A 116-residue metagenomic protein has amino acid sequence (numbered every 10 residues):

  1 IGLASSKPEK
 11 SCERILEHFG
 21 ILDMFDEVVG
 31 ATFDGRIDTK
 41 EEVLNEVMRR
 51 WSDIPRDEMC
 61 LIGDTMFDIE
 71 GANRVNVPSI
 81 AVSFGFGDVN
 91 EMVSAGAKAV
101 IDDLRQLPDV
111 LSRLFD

Functional and structural regions predicted by a protein language model:
I1-L16: Substrate-recognition element of Asp-dependent hydrolases with the DxDx(T/V) motif
S11, V43-L44, D88, G96: Hydrophobic alpha-helical segments typical of transmembrane helices and their membrane-interface/capping positions
S11-R14, G71, E91, D109-V110: Phosphate- and divalent-cation-binding pockets in alpha/beta enzyme and binding domains that engage nucleotide-derived
G20-M24, S52-I54: Short helix-capping segments at alpha-helix termini
L22-I37: A short, structured active-site edge motif that brings together acidic residues
K40-G71: Conserved Lys-Pro-Asp/Glu-containing loop-to-beta segment of HAD-superfamily phosphomonoesterases, centered on
L61-I101: Acidic, Mg2+-coordinating phosphoryl-transfer loop and its flanking beta/alpha structural elements, shared across
V110-D116: Short amphipathic alpha-helix with an adjacent loop that forms part of the alpha/beta core around
